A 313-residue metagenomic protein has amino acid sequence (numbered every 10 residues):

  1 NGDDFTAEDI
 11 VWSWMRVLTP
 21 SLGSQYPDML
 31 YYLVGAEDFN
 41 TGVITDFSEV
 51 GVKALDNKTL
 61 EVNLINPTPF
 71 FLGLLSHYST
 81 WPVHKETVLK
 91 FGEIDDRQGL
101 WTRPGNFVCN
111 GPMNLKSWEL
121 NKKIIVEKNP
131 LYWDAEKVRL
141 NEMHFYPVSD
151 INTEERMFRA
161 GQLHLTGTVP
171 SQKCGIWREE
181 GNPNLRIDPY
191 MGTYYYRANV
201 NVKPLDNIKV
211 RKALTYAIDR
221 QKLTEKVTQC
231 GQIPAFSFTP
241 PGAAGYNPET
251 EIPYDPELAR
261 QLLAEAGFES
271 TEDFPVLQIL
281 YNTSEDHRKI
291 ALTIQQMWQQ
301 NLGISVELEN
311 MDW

Functional and structural regions predicted by a protein language model:
N1-Y26, E61, M157, P204: Aromatic- and charge-enriched surface segment that lines or borders ligand/interaction sites
G2, H164-L165, N184, Q299-W313: Periplasmic binding protein-like
G2-D4, D9, N152-Q162, E179-E180 (+2 more regions): Short helices/loops that flank or line small-molecule/ion binding pockets
I10-S13, L60-E61, G111-N114, I124-I125 (+3 more regions): Short, well-ordered beta-strand elements
I10-W14, V62, M143, V210-L223: Bilobed periplasmic-binding protein/Venus flytrap-like ligand-binding cleft at the lobe interface of extracytoplasmic
A36, F47-S48, N57-K58, N63-E142 (+3 more regions): Gly/Pro-rich hinge or "lid" segments in bacterial periplasmic/extracellular proteins
K116-E127, H144-V202, Q221, E225: Extracellular/periplasmic solute-recognition and catalytic clefts
E127-K128, D206-Q300, E307: Append "and occasionally in soluble cytosolic enzymes with long acidic Gly/Pro-rich linkers
